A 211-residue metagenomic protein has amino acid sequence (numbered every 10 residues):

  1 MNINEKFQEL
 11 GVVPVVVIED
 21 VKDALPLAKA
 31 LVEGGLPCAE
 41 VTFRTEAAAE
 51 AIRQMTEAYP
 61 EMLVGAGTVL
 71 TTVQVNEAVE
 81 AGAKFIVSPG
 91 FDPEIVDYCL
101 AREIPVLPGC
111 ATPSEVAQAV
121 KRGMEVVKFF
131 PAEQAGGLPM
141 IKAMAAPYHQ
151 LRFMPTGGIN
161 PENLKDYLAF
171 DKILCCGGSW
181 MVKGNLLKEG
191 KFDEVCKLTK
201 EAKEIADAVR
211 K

Functional and structural regions predicted by a protein language model:
M1-A81, A101, P161, E189-R210: Conserved N-terminal beta1-alpha1 strand-loop-helix module at the mouth
V15-V17, C38-T45, M62-L70, A83-F91 (+3 more regions): Catalytic beta/alpha-barrel core
L27, I95, C99, E115 (+1 more regions): Aromatic/hydrophobic pocket-lining residues that form π-stacking "cages" and hydrophobic walls in ligand
L27, T71-A81, S114-R122, I159-C175: Catalytic cores of alpha/beta
V32-P37, A58-E61, E80-I86, A101-L107 (+3 more regions): Glycine-enriched alpha-helix->loop->beta-strand junction motifs that scaffold or abut catalytic
A66-G67, P155-G158, C176-S179: Glycine-rich beta-strand-to-loop/alpha-helix junction loops that act as flexible
P89-I95, K128-L138, K172-E194: Glycine-rich phosphate-binding active-site loops on the catalytic face of alpha/beta enzymes
P113-V127, G137-P147: Anionic-ligand binding region
